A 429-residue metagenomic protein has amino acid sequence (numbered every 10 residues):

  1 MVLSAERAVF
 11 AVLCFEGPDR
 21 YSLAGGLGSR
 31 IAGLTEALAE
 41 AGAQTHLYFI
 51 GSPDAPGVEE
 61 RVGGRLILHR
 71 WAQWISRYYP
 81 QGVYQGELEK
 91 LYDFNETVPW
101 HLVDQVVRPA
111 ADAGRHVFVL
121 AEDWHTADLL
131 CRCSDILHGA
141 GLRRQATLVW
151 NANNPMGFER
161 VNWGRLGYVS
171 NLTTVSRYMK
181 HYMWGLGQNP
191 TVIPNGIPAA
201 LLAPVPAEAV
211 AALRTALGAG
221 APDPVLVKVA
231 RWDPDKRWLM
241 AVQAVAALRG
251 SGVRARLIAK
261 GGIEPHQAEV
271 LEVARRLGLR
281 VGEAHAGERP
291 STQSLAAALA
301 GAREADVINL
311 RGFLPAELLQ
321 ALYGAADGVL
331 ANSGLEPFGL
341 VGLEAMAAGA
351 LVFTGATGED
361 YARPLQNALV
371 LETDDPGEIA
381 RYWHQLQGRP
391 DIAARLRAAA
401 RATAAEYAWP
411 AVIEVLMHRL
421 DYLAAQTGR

Functional and structural regions predicted by a protein language model:
V2-V9, A37-V117, G287-V307: A conserved catalytic-core segment of Leloir-type glycosyltransferases
L137, Q267-E317: Nucleotide-activated donor-binding/catalytic signature segment of Leloir-type glycosyltransferases, i.e., the conserved
Y178, G196: Carbohydrate-associated surface elements
G218-K236, V242-V245, I258-K260: Conserved donor-binding/catalytic core segment of Leloir-type glycosyltransferases
Q320-A326: Short alpha-helical donor nucleotide-sugar binding micro-motif in glycosyltransferases
G334: Aromatic "clamp/platform" in nucleotide-sugar-dependent glycosyltransferases that forms part of the donor/acceptor
A347-G355: Short hydrophobic beta-strand element within catalytic cores of glycosyltransferases and related nucleotide-activated
L369-P376, Q385-P390: Conserved acidic donor-binding segment of nucleotide-sugar-dependent glycosyltransferases
